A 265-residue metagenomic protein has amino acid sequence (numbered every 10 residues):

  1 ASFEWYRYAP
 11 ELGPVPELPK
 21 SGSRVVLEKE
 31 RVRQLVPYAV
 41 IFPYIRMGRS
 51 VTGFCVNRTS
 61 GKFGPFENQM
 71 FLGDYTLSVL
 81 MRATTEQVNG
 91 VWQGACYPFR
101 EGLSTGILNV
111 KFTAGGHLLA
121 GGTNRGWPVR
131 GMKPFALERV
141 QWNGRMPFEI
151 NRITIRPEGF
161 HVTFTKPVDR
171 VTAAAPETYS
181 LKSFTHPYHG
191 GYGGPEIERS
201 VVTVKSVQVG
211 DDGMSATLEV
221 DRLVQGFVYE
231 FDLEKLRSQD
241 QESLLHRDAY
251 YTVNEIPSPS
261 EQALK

Functional and structural regions predicted by a protein language model:
A1-P147, N151-R152, R156, R170: Beta-propeller domains with acidic blade repeats across secreted/periplasmic ectodomains and cytosolic WD/CNH propellers
L72-D74, K166, V220-R222: Non-cytosolic beta-sheet module surface loops
G144-E149, D169, H186, V224 (+1 more regions): Acidic, Ser/Thr/Gly/Pro-rich low-complexity segments and short DxT(G/T)-type signature motifs
N151-I153, S206-V209: Short, exposed beta-strand/loop patches in secreted or surface proteins that constitute
E158-V162, A216: Structural beta-strand segments of beta-rich domains
T165-S206, F231-S238, R247-Y250: Short, surface-exposed alpha-helix to beta-strand junction/turn motifs within ectodomains of secreted and cell-envelope
V209-F227: A surface-exposed beta-strand-loop module
